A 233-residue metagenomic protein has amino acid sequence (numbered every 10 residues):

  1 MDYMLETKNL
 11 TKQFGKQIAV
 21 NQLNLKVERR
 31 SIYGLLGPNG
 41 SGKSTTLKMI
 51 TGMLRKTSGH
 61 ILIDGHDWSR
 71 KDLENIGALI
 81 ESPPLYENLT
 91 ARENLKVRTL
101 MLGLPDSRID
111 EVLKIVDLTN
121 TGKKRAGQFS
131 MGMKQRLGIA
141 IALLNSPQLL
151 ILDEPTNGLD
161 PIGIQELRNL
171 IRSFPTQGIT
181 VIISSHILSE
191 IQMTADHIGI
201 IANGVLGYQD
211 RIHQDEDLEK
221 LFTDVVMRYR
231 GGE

Functional and structural regions predicted by a protein language model:
G52, G59-E74, Y208: Conserved ABC transporter NBD signature motif
K96, L100, D106-T121: Conserved ABC ATPase "signature" region
I139: Hydrophobic anchor residue at the start of the ABC signature
L150-E154: Catalytic Walker B motif of ABC-type/P-loop ATPase nucleotide-binding domains
I164-Q177: Helical segment within the ABC ATPase nucleotide-binding domain
